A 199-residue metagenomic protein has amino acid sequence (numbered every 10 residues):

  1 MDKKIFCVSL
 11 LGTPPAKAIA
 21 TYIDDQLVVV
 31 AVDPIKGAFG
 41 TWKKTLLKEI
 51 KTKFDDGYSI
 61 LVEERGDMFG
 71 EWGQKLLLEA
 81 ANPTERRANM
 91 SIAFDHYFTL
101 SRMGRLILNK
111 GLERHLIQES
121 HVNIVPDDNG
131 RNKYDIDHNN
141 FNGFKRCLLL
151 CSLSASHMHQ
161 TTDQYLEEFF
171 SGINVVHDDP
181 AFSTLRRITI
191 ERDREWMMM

Functional and structural regions predicted by a protein language model:
M1-P83, H115-M199: RNase H-like, metal-dependent nuclease domains and their acidic two-metal-ion catalytic environment used
A80-E113: Short alpha-helix plus adjacent loop in nuclease-associated cores
